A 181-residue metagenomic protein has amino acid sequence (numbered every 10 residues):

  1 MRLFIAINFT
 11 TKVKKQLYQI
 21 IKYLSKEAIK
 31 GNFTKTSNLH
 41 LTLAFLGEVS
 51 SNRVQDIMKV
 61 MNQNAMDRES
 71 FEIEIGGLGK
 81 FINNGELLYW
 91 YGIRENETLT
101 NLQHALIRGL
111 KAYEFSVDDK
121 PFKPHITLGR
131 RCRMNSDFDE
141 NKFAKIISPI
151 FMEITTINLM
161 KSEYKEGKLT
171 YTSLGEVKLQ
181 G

Functional and structural regions predicted by a protein language model:
M1-G181: Histidine-dependent nucleotide/RNA phosphoesterase domain, centered on the 2H-phosphoesterase fold with its duplicated
